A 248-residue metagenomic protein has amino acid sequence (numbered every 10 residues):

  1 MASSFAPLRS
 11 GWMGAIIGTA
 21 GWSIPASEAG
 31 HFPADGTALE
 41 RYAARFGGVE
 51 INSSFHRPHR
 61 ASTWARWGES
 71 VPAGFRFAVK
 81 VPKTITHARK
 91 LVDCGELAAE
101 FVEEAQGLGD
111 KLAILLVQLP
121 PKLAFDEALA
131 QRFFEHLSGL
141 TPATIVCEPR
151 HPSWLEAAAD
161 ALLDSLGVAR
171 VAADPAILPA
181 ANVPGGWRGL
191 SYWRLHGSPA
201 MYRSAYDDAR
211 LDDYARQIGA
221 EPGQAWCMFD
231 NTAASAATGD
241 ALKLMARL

Functional and structural regions predicted by a protein language model:
A2-L248: Residues lining hydrophobic/aromatic ligand-binding pockets adjacent to catalytic sites
